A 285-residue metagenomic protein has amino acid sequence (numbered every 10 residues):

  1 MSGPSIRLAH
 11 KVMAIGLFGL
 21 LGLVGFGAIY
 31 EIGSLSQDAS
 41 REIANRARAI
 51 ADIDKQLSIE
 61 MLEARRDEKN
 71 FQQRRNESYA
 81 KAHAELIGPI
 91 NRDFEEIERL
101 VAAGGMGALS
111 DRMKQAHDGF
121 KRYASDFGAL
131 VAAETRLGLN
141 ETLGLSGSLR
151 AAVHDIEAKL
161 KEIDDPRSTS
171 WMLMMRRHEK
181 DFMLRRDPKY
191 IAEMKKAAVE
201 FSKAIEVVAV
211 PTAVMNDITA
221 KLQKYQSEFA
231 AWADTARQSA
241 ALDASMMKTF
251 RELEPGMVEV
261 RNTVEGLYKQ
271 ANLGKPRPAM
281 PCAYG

Functional and structural regions predicted by a protein language model:
M1-I6, A231: Non-catalytic regulatory/interaction regions at protein termini and inter-domain linkers
L8-E63, L86, D93, R99-S125 (+3 more regions): Amphipathic alpha-helical segments and their boundaries
E31-S34, L130, W232: Transmembrane helix-loop junctions and nearby membrane-interface residues
L62-E85, E179, M183-I191: Extracytoplasmic/periplasmic helical hairpin of the input-sensing domain located between the first two N-terminal
E68-N70, D126-A129, E179, E259: Polar/charged low-complexity regions in secreted precursors and cytosolic/nuclear IDRs
N76-E77, A116, Y123-G128, A132-T135 (+1 more regions): Extracellular/periplasmic ligand-sensing ectodomains of membrane signal-transduction proteins
N76-L100, Y190-V207: Alpha-helical segments in soluble extracytoplasmic regions
M175-H178, F182-K224, E228-A240: Intrinsic low-complexity, intrinsically disordered coil/linker regions enriched in small/polar and charged residues
